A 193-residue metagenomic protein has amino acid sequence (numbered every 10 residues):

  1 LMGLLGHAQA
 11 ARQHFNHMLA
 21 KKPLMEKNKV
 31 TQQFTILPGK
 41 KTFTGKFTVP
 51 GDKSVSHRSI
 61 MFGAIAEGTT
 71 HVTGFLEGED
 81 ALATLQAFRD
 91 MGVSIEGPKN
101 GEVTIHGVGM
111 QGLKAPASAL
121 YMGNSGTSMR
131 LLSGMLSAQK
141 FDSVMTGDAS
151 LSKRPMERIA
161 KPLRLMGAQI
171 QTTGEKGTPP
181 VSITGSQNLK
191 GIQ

Functional and structural regions predicted by a protein language model:
M2-A10: Extreme N-terminal basic, low-complexity initiation segments that serve as generic localization/processing leaders
A8, F15-M18: Short hydrophobic alpha-helical segments enriched in small aliphatic residues
L24-Q193: Structural preference for solvent-exposed beta-strand-turn elements and adjacent flexible terminal/loop segments within
